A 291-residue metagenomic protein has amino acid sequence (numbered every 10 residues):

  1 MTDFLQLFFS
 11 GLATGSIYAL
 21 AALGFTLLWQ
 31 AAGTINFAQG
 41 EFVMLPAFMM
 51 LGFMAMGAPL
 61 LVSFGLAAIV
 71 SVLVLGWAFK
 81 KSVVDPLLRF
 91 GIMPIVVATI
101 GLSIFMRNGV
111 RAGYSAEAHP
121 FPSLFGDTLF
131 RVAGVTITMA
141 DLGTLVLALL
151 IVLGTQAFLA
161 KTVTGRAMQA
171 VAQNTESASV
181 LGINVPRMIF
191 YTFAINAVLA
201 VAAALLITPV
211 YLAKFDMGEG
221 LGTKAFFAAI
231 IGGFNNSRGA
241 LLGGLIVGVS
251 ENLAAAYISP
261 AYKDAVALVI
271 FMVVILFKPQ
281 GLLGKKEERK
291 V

Functional and structural regions predicted by a protein language model:
M1-L20, M49, L60-F64, F90-I95 (+3 more regions): Membrane-interfacial amphipathic/re-entrant helices at transmembrane-helix boundaries
T2-I17, F158-L159, V163, I189-A229 (+1 more regions): Inter-helical junctions in multi-pass inner-membrane proteins, predominant in energy-converting antiporter-like
F9, A31-A78, S82: Membrane-embedded helix boundary and interhelical linker motif in transport proteins
T14, T136-K214, S237-G243: Helix-loop-helix "hairpin" substructures at the membrane interface of multi-pass membrane proteins
S16, L27-A47, R89-P94, T164-A167 (+6 more regions): Short, non-helical or kinked segments that cap or interrupt transmembrane helices
F25, A58-L102, G109, L242-V247 (+1 more regions): Alpha-helical transmembrane segments within multi-pass membrane transporters and channels
F42-L45, K80, L87-R111, G218-I230 (+1 more regions): Pore- or pathway-lining transmembrane helices of multi-pass membrane proteins that form conduits for solutes/ions
P86-K161, M188, L253, I258 (+3 more regions): Transmembrane helix-bundle core of multi-pass membrane transporters and related energy-transducing complexes
